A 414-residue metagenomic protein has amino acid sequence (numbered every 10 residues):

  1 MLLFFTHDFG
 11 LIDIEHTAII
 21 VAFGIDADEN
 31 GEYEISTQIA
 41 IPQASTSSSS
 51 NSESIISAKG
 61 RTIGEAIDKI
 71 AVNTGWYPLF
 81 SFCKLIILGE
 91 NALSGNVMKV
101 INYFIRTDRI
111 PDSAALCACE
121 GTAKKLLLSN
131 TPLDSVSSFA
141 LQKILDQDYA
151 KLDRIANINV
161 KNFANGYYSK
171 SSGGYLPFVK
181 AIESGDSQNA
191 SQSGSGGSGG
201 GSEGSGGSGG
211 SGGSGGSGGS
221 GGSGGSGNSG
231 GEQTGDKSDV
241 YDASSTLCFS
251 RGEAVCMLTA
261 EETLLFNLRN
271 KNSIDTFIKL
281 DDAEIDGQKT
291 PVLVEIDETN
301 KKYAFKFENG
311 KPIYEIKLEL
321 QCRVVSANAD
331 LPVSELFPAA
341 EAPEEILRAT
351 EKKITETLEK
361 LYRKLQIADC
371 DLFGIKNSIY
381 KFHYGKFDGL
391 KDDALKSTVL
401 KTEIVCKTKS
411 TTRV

Functional and structural regions predicted by a protein language model:
M1-V414: Membrane-proximal alpha-helical signals and transmembrane carboxylates
